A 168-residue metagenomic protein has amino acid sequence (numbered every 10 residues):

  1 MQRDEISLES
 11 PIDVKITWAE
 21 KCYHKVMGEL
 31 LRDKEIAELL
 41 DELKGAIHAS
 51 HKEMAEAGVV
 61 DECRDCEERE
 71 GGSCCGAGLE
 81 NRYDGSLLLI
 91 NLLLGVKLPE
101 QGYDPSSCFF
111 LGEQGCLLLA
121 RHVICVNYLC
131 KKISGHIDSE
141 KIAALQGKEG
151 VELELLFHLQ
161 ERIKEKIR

Functional and structural regions predicted by a protein language model:
M1-R168: Hydrophobic scaffolds flanking metal-cofactor catalytic centers in soluble metalloenzymes
